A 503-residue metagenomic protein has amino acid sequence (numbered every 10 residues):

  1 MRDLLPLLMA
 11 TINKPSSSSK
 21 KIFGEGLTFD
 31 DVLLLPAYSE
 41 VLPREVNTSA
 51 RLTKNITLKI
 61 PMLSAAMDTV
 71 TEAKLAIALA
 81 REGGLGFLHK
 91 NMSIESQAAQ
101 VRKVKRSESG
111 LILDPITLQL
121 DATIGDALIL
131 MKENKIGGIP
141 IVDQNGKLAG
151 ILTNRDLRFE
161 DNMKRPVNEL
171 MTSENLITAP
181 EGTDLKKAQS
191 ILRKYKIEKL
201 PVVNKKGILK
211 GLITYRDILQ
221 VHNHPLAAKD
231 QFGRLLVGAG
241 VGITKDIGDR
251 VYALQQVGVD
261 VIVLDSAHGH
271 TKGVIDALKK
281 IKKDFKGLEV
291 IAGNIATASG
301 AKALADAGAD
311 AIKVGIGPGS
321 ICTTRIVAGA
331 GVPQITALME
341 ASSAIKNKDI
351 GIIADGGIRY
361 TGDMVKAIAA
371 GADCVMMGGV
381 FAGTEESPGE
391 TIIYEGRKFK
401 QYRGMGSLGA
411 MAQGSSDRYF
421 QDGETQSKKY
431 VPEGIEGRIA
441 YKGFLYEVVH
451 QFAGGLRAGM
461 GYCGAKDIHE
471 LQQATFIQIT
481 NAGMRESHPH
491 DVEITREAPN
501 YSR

Functional and structural regions predicted by a protein language model:
L4-Y38, L118-Q119, P180, S190 (+3 more regions): Alpha/beta catalytic cores of nucleotide-metabolism and tRNA/nucleoside-modifying enzymes
R44-L58, A65-M67, S96-N134, I141-D143 (+4 more regions): Bateman/CBS regulatory modules and CBS-like beta-alpha motifs in cytosolic regions of diverse proteins
T57-M62, L111-D114, Q231-A239, K282-A296 (+2 more regions): Short beta-strand/loop segments at the ligand-binding rim of alpha/beta enzyme cores
L75-A76, D249-L254, A296-V314, R359-D373: Catalytic cores of alpha/beta
G84-S96, V259-T271, K313-A328, I358-T391: Glycine-rich phosphate-binding active-site loops on the catalytic face of alpha/beta enzymes
L88-N91, T117, G138-P140, T178-A179 (+6 more regions): Catalytic beta/alpha-barrel core
L88-S93, I136, P140, K147-M163 (+4 more regions): Short beta->alpha transition motifs characteristic of CBS
I94-R102, K164, I208-A228, D246-G248 (+4 more regions): Active-site-adjacent beta->alpha loops and helix N-cap segments on the catalytic face of soluble alpha/beta enzymes
